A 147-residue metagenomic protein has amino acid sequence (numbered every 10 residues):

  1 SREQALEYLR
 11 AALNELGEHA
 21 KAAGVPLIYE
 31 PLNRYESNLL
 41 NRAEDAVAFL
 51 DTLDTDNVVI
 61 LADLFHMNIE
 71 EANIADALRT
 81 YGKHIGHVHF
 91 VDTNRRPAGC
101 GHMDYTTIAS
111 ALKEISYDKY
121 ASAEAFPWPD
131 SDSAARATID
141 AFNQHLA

Functional and structural regions predicted by a protein language model:
S1-V59: Active-site acidic/histidine proton-transfer and metal-coordination neighborhood in alpha/beta enzyme cores
N14, L40-A62, H66-A147: Histidine-acidic metal/acid-base catalytic patches
